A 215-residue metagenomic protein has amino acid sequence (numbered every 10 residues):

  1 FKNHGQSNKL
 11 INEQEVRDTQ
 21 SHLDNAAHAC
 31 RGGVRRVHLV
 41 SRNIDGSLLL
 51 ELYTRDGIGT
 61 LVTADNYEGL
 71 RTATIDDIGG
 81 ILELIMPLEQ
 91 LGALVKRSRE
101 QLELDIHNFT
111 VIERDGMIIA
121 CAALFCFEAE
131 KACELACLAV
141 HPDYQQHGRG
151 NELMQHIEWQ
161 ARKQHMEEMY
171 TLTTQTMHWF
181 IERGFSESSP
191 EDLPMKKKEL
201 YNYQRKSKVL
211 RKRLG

Functional and structural regions predicted by a protein language model:
F1-Q101, L124, Y144-Q146: C-terminal catalytic "cap/lid" subdomain
Q90-I118: Active-site rim helix/loop that mediates acceptor-substrate recognition in acyltransferases
V111, M117-C126, A132-A139: Conserved beta-strand in the GNAT
V140, Q146-A161: Conserved acetyl-CoA-binding loop-helix of GNAT-fold acetyltransferases
W159-T174: Conserved GNAT acetyl-CoA-binding A-motif
I181-E191: Conserved acetyl-CoA-binding loop of GNAT-fold acetyltransferases
L193-G215: C-terminal "cap" of GNAT-fold acetyltransferases
